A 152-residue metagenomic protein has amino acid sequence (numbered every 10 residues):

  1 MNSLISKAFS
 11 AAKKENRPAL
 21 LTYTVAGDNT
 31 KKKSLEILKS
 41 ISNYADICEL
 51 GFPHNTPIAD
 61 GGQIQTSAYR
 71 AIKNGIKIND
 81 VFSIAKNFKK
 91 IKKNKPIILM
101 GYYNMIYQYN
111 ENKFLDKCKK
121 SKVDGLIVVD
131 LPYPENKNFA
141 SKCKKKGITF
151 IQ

Functional and structural regions predicted by a protein language model:
M1-A12, H54-T66, K73-K86, Y107-K113 (+1 more regions): Active-site-adjacent beta->alpha loops and helix N-cap segments on the catalytic face of soluble alpha/beta enzymes
A8-D28, G61-S67, K89-M100: N-terminal small/glycine-rich loop or linker at the start of catalytic domains across soluble metabolic enzymes
A11-A19, N43-A59: N-terminal glycine-rich anion-binding loops that anchor highly charged ligand groups
A19, V25, N29-K31, K73-K90 (+3 more regions): Alpha-helical transmembrane segments of multi-pass membrane transport proteins
L20-T24, C48-L50, I97-G101, L126-V128 (+1 more regions): Hydrophobic faces of well-ordered beta-strands that scaffold small-molecule active sites in alpha/beta enzyme cores
A26-L38, G147-Q152: Active-site glycine- and acidic-residue-rich loops that bind and position anionic ligands or nucleotide-like cofactors
K31-S40, I106-K117: Short, acidic/polar
I41-S42, K119, K144: Non-catalytic positions within long, well-ordered alpha-helices that form the structural scaffold/packing of enzyme
